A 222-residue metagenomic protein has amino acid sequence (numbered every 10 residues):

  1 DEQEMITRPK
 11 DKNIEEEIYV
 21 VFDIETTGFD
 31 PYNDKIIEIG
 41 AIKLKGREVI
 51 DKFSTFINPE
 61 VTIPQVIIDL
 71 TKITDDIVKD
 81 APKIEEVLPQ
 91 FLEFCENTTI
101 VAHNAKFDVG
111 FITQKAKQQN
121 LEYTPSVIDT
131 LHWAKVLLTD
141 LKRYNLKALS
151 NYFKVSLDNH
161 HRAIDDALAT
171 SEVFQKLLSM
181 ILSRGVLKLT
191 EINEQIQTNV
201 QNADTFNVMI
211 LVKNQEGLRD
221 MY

Functional and structural regions predicted by a protein language model:
E2-P125, T139-H161: Conserved non-catalytic scaffold segment of RNase H-like nuclease domains
E4, V20, A105-K106, G110-I112 (+2 more regions): Phosphodiester-processing cores and adjacent nucleic acid-binding clamps
